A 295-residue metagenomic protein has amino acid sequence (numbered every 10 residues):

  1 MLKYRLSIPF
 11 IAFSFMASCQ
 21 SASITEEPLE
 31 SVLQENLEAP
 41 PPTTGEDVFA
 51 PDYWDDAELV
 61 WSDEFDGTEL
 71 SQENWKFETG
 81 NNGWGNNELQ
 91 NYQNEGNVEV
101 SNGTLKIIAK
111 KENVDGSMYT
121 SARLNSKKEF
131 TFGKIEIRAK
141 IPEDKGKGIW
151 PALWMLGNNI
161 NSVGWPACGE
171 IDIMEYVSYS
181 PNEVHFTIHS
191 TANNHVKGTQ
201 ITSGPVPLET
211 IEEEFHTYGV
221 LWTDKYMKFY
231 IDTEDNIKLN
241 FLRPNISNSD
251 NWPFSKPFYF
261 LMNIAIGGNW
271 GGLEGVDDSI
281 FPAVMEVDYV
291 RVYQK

Functional and structural regions predicted by a protein language model:
M1-I8: Bacterial N-terminal signal peptides that target proteins for export
P9-F10, N182: Low-complexity, intrinsically disordered regions enriched in charged/polar residues
M16-S18: C-terminal motif of bacterial Sec signal peptides marking the signal peptidase cleavage site
Q20-A22: Bacterial signal peptide processing site
I24, P28-K295: GH16 jelly-roll
